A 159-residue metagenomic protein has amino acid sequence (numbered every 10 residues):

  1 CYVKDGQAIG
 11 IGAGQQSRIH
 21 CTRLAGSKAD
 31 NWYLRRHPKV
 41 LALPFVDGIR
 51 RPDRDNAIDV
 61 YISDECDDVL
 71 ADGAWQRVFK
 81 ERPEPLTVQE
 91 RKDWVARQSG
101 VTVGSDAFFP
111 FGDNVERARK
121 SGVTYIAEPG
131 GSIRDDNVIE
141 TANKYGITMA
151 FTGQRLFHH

Functional and structural regions predicted by a protein language model:
C1-G6, G10: Short beta-strand scaffold segments in enzyme catalytic cores
Q16-H159: Feature captures the catalytic cores and cofactor-binding loops of soluble hydro-lyases/lyases that act on carboxylate
